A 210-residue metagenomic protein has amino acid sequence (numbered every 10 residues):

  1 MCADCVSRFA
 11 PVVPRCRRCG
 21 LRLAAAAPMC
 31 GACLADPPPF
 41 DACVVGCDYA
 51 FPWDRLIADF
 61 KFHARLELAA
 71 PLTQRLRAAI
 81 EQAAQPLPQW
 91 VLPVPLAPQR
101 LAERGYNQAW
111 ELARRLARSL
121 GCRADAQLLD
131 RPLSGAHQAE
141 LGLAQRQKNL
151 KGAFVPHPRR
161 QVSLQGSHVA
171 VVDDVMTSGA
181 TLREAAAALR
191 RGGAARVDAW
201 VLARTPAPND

Functional and structural regions predicted by a protein language model:
M1-D210: Glycine-rich phosphate/pyrophosphate-handling loop used in enzymes and phosphotransfer proteins
